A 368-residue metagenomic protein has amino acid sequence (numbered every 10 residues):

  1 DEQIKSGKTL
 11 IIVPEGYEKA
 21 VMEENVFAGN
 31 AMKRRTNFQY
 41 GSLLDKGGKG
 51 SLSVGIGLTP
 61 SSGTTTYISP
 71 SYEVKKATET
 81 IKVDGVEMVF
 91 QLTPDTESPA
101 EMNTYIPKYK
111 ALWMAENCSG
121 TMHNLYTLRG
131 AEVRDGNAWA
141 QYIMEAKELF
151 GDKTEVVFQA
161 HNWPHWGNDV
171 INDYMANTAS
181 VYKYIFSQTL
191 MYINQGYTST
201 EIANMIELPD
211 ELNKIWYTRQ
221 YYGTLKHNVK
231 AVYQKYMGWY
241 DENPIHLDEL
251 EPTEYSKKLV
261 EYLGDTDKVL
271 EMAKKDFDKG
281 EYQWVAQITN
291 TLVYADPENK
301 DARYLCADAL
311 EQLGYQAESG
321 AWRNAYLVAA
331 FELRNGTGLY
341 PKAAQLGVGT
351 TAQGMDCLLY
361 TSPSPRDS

Functional and structural regions predicted by a protein language model:
E2-Y109: Hydrophobic, small-residue-rich alpha-helical packing segments that form membrane-like cores
L10, A20, E24, G29-P60 (+2 more regions): Accessory terminal helices/loops
I11, V74, T104, E116 (+3 more regions): Divalent metal-coordination and catalytic microenvironments
T66-I68, T78-K82, E87-Q195: Metallo-beta-lactamase
Y72-H123, W139, Y262-L310: Well-ordered, non-transmembrane segments within structured domains
Y360-D367: Conserved small/polar residues in nucleotide/adenosyl-binding loops
